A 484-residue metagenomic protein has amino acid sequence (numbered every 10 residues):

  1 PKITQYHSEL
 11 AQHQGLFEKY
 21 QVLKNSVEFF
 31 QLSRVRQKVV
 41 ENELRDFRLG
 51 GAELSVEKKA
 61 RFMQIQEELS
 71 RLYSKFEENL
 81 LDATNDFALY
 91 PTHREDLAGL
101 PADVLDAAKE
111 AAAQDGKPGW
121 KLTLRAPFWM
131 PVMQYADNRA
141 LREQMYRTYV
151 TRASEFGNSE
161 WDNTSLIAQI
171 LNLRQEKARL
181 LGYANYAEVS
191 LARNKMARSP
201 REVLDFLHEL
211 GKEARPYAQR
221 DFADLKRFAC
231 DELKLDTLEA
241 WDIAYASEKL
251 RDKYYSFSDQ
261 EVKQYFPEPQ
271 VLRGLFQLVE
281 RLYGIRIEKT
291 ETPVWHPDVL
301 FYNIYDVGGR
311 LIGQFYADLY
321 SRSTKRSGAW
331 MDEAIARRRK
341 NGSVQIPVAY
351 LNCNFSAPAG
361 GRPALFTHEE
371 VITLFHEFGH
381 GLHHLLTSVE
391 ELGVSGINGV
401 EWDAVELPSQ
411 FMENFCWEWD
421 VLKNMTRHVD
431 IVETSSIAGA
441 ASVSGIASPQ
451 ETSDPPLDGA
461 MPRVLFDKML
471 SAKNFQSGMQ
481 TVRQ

Functional and structural regions predicted by a protein language model:
P1-V189, G274, R310: Noncatalytic, helix-rich "gating/capping" subdomain that lines the substrate-entry/channel surface of large enzyme
V39, E68-R71, E78, D82-T123 (+6 more regions): Active-site-proximal, well-structured secondary-structure segments within enzyme catalytic domains
S55, V150, Y320, S356 (+4 more regions): Hydrophobic alpha-helix feature that most strongly marks membrane-spanning transmembrane helices and their immediate
S159, N163, Q264, E268 (+2 more regions): Alpha-helix N-cap/helix-initiation motif
Q175, G182, L365-L385, S409: Active-site recognition of the HExxH zinc-binding catalytic motif
T387-E413, W417: The catalytic-center signature of Zn2+-dependent metalloproteases
T434-A447: Intrinsic, low-complexity polybasic segments
